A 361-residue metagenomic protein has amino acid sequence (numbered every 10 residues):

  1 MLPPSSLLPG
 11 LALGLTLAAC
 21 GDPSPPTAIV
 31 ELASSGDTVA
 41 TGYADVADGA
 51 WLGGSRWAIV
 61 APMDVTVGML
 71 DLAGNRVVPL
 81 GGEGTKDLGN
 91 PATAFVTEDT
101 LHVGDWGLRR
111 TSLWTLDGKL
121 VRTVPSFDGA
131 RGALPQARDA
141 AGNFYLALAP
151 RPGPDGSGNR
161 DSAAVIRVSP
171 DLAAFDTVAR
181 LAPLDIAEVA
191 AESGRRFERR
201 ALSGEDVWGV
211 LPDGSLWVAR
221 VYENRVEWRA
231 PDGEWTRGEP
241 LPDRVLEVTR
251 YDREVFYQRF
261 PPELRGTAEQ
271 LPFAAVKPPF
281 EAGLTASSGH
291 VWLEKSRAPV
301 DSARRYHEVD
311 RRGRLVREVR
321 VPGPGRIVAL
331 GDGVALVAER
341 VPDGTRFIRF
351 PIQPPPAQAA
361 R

Functional and structural regions predicted by a protein language model:
S5-A18: Bacterial N-terminal signal peptides
C20-R361: Eukaryotic scaffold repeat domains enriched in small/polar residues
